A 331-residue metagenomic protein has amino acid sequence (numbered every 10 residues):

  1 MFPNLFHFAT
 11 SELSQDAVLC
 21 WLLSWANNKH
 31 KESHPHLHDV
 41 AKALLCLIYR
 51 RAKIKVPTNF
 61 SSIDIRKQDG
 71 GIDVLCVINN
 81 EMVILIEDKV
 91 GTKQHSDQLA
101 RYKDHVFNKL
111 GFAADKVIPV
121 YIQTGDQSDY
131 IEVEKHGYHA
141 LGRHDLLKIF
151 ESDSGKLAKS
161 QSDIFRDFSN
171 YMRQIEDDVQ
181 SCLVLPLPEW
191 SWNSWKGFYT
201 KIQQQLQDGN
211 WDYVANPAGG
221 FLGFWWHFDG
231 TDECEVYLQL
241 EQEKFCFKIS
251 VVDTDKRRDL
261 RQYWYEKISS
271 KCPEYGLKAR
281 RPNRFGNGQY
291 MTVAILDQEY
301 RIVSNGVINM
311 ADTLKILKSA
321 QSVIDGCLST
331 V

Functional and structural regions predicted by a protein language model:
M1-I48: A structured, charge-rich N-terminal accessory region that forms the first stable segment of a protein and links
E12-D16, W25-H30, I175-Q180, G220-F224 (+1 more regions): Amphipathic alpha-helical interface segments
K31, Q127-I131, R257: Short, charged/polar "capping" segments at the starts of alpha-helices and the immediately preceding loops
L44-N79, V214-A218, G223-D232: Active-site metal-binding core of divalent-cation-utilizing nuclease and nuclease-like domains
D64-A215, L240-F245: Acidic metal-coordinating catalytic centers involved in nucleic-acid phosphodiester chemistry
V120, R301-V331: Long, solvent-exposed, polar/charged low-complexity segments
D167, Y171, K201, Q205 (+4 more regions): Charge-rich, solvent-exposed alpha-helical interaction surfaces
Q180-Y300: Polyanion-binding interface signature
